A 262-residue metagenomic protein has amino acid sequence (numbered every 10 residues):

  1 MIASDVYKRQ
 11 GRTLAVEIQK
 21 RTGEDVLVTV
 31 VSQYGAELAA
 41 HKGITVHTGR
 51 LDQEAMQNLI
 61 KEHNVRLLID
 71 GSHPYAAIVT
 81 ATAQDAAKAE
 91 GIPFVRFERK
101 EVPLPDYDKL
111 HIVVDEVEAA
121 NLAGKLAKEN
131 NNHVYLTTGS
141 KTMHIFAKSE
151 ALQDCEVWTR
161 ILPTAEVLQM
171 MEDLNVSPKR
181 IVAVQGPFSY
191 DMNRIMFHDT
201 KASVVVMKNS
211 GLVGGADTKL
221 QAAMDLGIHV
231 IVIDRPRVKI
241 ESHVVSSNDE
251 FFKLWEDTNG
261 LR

Functional and structural regions predicted by a protein language model:
M1-Y7: Short, small-residue-biased leader/transition segments that mark boundaries at the very start of proteins
L27-R50, P105-D106, L168-L174: N-terminal beta-loop-helix "entrance" segment that forms/cooperates in small-molecule cofactor or anionic ligand
V30-A36, F97-P103, S140-T142, P163-E166 (+1 more regions): Short, polar loop motifs at secondary-structure junctions
G43-I60, V182-M192: Glycine-rich, highly charged phosphate/nucleotide-binding loops
Q57-L122: Glycine/small-residue-rich loop that forms an oxyanion/phosphate-binding "nest" at active or ligand-binding sites
H133, T137-I181: Anionic-ligand binding region
E172-I195, D199-T200, V204, N209-L226: A C-terminal functional module that forms or caps the active site or interfaces directly with catalytic machinery
F197-T200, V204, N209-L212, A216 (+1 more regions): C-terminal functional extensions of proteins
